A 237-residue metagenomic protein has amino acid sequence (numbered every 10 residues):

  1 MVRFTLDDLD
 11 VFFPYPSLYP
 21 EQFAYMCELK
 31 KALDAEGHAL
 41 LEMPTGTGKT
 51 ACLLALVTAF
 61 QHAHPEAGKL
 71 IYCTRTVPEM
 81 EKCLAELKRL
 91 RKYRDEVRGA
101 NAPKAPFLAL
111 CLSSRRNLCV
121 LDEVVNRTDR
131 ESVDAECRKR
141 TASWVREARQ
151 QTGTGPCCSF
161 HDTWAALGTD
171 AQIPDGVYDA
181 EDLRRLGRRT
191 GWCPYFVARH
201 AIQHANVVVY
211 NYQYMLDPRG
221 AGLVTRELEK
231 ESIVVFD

Functional and structural regions predicted by a protein language model:
M1-E42, A55: Conserved pre-motif I regulatory segment
V2-F12, P16, H64-V208, Q213: A substrate-engagement module of RecA-like helicase motors
K30-K31, T50-P65, A85-L90: Walker A/P-loop NTP-binding motif
H38, V207, I233-V234: Hydrophobic "anchor" residues on beta-strands that sit immediately upstream of conserved functional sites
T45-G46: The conserved Walker
A221-L228: Short, conserved "post-DEAD/DEAH" coupling segment immediately C-terminal to helicase motif II within the SF2/RecA-like
L228-F236: SF2 helicase catalytic motif II
